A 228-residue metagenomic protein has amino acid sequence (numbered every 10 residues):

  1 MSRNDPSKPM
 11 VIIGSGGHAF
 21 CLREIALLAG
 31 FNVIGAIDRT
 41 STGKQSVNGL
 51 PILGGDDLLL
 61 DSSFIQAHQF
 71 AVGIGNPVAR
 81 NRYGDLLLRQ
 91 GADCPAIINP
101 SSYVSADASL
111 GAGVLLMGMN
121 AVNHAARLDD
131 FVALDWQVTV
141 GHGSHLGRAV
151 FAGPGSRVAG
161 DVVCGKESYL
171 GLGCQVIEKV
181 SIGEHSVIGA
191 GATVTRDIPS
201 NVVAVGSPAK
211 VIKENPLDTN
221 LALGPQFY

Functional and structural regions predicted by a protein language model:
M1-L50, D56, L60-S63: Hydrophobic, well-ordered beta-alpha structural blocks that scaffold small-molecule cofactor pockets
P6-S7, A67, G111: Phosphate-coordination loops involved in phosphoryl transfer and adenosine-cofactor binding
G17, V78-A79, S109, T193: Short alpha-helical
R23-A26, R82-L86, L128-D129, P199-S200 (+1 more regions): Short amphipathic alpha-helical segments
S41-Y103: Phosphate-bearing ligand-interacting subdomains that bind or position ATP/ADP/UDP/GDP/NAD(P) or nucleotide-linked
A96-V205, A209-I212: Structural signal for interior beta-strand "rungs" in well-ordered beta-sheet cores of soluble enzyme domains
V205-Y228: …primarily DNA-binding HTH/wHTH and HhH modules…
